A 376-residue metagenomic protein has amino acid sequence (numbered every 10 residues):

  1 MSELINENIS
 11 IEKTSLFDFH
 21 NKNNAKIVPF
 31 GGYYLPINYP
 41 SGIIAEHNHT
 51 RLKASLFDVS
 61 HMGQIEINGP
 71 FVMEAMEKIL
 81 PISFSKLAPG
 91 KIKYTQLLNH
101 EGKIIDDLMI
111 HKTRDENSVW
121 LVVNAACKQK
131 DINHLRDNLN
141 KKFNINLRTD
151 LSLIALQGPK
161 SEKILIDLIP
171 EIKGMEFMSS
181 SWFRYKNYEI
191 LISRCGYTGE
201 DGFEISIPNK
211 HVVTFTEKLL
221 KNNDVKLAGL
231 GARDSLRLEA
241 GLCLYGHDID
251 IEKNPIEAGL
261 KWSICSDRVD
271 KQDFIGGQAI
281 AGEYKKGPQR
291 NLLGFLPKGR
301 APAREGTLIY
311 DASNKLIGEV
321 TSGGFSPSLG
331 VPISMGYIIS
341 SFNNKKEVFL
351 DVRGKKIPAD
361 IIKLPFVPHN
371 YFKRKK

Functional and structural regions predicted by a protein language model:
M1-G31, L35-Y39, K112-K376: Conserved, structured C-terminal
M1-L98, K103, L230: Acidic, proline/glycine-enriched N-terminal capping motif
D58, D107, E204: Acidic active-site catalytic centers that drive phospho-/nucleotidyl reactions and related ester hydrolyses
K78, K86-A88, L97-K103, L108-D115 (+3 more regions): Short, charge-rich binding segments
